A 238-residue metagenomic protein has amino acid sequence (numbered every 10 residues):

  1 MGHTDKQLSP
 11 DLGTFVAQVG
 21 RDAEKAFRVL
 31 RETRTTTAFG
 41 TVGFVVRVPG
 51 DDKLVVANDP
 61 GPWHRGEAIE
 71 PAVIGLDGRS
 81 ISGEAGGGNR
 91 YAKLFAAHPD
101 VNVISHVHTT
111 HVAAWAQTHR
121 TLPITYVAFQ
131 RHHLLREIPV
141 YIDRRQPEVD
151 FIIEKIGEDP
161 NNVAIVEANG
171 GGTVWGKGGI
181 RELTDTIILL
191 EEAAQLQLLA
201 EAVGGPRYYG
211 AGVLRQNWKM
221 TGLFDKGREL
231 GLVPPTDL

Functional and structural regions predicted by a protein language model:
M1-L238: Glycine-rich flexible loops
